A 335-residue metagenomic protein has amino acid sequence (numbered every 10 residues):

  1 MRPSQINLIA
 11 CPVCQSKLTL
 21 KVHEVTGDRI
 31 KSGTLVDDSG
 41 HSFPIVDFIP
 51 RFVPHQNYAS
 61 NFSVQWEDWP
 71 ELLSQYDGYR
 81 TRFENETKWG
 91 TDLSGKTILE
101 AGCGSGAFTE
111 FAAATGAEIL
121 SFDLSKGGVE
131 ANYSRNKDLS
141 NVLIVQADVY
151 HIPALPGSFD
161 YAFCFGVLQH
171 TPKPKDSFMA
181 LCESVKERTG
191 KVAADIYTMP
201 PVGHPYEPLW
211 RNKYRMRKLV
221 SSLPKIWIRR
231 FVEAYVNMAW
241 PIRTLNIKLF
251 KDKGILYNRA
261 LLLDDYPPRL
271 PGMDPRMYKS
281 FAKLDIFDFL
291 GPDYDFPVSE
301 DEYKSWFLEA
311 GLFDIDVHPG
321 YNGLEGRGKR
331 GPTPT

Functional and structural regions predicted by a protein language model:
M1-L155, Y161, Y294-F296, E302 (+2 more regions): Conserved N-terminal segment of class I S-adenosyl-L-methionine
G127-E130, T171-D176: Short N-terminal helix/helix-N-cap motif within the alpha/beta-hydrolase-1
D160-K173: A short SAM/SAH-binding and catalytic strip from SAM-dependent methyltransferases
K175-T189: A short glycine-rich, Lys/Arg-flanked "PGG" loop and its adjoining helix->strand segment in the class I
K191-K225, E233, N237: Conserved class I S-adenosyl-L-methionine
S221-L308: Substrate-binding/catalytic lobe of Class I Rossmann-like enzymes that use SAM or dcSAM, i.e., the mid-to-C-terminal
